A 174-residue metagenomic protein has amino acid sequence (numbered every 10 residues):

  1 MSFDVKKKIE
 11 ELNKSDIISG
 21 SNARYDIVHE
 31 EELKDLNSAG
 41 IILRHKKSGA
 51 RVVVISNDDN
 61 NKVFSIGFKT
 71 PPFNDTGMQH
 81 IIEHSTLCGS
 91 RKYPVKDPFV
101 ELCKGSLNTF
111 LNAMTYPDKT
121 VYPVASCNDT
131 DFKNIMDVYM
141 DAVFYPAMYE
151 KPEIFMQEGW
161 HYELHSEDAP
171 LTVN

Functional and structural regions predicted by a protein language model:
M1-F99, P123-C127, D137-M140: His/Glu-rich zincin catalytic helix
K7, G89-R91, P98-N174: Acidic/histidine-enriched segments that form metal/cofactor-coordinating and catalytic pocket/exosite environments
